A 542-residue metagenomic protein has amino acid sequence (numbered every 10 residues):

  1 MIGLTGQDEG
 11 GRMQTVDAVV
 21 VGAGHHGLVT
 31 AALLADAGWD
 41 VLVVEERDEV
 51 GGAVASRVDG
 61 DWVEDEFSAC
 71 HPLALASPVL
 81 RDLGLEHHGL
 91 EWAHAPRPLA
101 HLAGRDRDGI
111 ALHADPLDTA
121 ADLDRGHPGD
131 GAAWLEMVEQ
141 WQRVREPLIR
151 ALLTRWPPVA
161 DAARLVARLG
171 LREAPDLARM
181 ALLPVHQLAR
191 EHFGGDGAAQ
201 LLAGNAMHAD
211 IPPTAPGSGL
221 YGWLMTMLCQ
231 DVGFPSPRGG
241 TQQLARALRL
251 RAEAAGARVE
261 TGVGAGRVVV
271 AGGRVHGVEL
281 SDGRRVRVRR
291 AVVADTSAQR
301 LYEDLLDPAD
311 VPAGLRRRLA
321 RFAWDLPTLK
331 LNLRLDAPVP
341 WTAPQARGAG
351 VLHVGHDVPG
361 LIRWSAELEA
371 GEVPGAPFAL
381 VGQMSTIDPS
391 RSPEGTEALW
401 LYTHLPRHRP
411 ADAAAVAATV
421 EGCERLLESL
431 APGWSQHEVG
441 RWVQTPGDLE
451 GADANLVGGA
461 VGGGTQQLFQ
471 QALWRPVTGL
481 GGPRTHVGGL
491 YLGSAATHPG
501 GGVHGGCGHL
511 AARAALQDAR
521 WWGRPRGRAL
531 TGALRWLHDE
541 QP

Functional and structural regions predicted by a protein language model:
Q14-A151: N-terminal glycine-rich phosphate/pyrophosphate-binding loop and immediately adjacent elements
S68, G493-L516: A conserved FAD-binding loop/helix module that cradles the flavin
G104-P216: Rossmann-like flavin
H127, P338-V339, E372-G375, A413-A454: Flavin-binding catalytic cores
G195-D210, P374-L380, G433-H498: A glycine-rich dinucleotide-binding beta-alpha-beta segment and adjacent secondary-structure elements that constitute
M225-E279: Helical element adjacent to the flavin cofactor pocket in flavoenzyme catalytic cores
G266-S392: Mid-domain catalytic core of redox enzymes that form a hydrophobic substrate pocket/lid adjacent to a catalytic redox
V270, D518-P542: Active-site-proximal substrate-binding core of FAD-dependent oxidoreductases
